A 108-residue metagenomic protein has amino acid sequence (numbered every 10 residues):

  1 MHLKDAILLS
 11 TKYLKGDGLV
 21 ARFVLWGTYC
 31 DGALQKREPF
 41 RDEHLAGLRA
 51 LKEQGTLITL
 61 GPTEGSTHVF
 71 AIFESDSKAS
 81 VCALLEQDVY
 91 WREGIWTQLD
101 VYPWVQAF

Functional and structural regions predicted by a protein language model:
H2-F108: Conserved, structured core segments of small domains
